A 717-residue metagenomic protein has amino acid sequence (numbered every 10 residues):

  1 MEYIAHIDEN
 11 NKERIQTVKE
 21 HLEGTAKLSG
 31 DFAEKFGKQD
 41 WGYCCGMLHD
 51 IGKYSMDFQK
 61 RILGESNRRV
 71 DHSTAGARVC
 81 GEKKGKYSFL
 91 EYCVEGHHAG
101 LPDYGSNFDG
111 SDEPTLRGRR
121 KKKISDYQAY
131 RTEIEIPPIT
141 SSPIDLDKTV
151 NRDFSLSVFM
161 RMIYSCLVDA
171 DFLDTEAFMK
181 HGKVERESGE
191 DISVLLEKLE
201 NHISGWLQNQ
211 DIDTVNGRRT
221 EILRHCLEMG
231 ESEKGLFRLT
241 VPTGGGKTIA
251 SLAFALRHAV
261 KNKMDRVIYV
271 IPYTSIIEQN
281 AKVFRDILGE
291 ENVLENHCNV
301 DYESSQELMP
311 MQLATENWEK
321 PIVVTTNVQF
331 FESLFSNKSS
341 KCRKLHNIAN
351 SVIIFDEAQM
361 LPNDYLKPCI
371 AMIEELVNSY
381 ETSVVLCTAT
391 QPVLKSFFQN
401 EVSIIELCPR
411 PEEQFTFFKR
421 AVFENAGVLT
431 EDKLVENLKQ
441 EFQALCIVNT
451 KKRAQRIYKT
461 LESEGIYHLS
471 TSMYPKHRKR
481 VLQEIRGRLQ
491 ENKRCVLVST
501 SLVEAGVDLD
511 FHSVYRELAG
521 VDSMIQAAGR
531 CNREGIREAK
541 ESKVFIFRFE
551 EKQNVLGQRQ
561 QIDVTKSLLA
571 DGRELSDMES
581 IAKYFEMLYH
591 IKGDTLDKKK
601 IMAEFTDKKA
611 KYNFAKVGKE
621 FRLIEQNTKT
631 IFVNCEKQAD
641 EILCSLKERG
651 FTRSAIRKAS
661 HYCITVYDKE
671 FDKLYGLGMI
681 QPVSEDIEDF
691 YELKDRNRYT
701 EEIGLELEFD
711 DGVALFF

Functional and structural regions predicted by a protein language model:
E2-N201: Accessory nucleic-acid engagement/destabilization modules that flank
H6-N10, T274, E295-E307, N449-K452 (+2 more regions): Conserved helicase motor
L90, V377, D432-Q440, I447 (+8 more regions): C-terminal helicase lobe and adjacent C-terminal extensions/tails of nucleic-acid helicase motors
E233-A255: Walker A/P-loop
L256, M264-I287, V300: Conserved Walker A/P-loop ATP-binding site and its immediately adjacent core in helicase/helicase-like ATPase domains
G289-F335: Inter-Walker segment of RecA-like/P-loop motor cores
V328-F330, K341-S379: SF2 helicase catalytic motif II
C387-K439: Interdomain hinge/linker at the junction between the two RecA-like core domains of SF2 helicases
